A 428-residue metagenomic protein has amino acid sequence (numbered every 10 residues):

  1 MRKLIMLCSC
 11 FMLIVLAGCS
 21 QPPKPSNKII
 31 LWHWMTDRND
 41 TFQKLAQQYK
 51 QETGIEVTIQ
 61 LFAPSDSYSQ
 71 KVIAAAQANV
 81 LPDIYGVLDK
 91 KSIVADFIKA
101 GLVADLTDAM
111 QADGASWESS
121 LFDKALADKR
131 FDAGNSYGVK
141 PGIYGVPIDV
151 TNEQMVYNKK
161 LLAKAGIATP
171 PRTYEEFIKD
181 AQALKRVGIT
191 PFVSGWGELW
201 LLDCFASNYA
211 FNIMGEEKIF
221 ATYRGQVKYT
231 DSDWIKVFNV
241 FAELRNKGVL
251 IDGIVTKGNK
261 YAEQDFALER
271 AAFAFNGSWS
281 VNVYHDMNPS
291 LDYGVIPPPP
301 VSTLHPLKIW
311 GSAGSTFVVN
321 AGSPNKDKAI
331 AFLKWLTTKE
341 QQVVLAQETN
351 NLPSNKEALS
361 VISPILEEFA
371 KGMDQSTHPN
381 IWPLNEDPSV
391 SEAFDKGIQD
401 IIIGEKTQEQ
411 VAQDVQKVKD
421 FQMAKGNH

Functional and structural regions predicted by a protein language model:
I5-L7, A17-L102, Q111-W117, T169 (+7 more regions): Conserved N-terminal structural module of periplasmic/extracytoplasmic solute-binding proteins
W32, K44-A46, F62, C204-F205 (+2 more regions): Extracytoplasmic/periplasmic substrate-binding proteins
W34, G138, Y223, G311 (+3 more regions): C-terminal capping/gating helix-and-loop segments adjacent to ligand/active sites or protein-protein/ligand interfaces
Q47, E52, E56, A74-A78 (+4 more regions): Extracytoplasmic/periplasmic substrate-recognition and gating elements
S92-N152, I178, F205: Hinge/lid segment of periplasmic solute-binding proteins
T107-A125, I213-K236, D286-M287, P300-K308 (+1 more regions): Short, solvent-exposed loop/beta-turn-alpha elements that line the ligand-binding surface or hinge of extracytoplasmic
A133-I148, E153, I178-Q226, A271: Extracytoplasmic/periplasmic solute-binding protein
A181-K185, Y223-V255: Glycine-centered hinge/linker elements that transmit conformational signals in sensory and ligand-binding systems
